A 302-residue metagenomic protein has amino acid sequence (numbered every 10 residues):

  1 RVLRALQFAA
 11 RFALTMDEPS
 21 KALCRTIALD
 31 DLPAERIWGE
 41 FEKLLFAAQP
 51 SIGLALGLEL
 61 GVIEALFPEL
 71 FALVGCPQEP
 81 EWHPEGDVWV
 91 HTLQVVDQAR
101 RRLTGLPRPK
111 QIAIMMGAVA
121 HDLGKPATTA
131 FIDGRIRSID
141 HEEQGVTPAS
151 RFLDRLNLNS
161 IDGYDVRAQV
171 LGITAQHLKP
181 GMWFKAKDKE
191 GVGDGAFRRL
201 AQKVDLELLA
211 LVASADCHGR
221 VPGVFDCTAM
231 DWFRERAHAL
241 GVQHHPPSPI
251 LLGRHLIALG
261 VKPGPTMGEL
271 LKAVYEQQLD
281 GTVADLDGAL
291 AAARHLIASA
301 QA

Functional and structural regions predicted by a protein language model:
R1-M115, V119, L123-D140, Q144-D162 (+3 more regions): Glycine- and charge-enriched loop/helix tracts that form the active or gating conduit in phosphate/cation-handling
D17, P33, V166, G193 (+3 more regions): Alpha-helix initiation/capping motif
C76-P84, L158-C227, V242: Histidine/acidic-rich helix-loop-helix segments that form or flank divalent-metal centers in metalloenzyme catalytic
L93-R100, G191-F197, I250-I257: Short amphipathic alpha-helical segments and their helix-coil junctions
P107-R108, Q202-K203, A239: Short hydrophobic/aromatic segments of transmembrane alpha-helices and their interfaces
Q111-M115, A120, Q169-L171, D205-V212 (+2 more regions): Active-site lining segments that contact anionic ligands and/or coordinate catalytic metals
F184-E190, C217-A302: Terminal helices and disordered tails flanking the catalytic cores of nucleotide-processing hydrolases
